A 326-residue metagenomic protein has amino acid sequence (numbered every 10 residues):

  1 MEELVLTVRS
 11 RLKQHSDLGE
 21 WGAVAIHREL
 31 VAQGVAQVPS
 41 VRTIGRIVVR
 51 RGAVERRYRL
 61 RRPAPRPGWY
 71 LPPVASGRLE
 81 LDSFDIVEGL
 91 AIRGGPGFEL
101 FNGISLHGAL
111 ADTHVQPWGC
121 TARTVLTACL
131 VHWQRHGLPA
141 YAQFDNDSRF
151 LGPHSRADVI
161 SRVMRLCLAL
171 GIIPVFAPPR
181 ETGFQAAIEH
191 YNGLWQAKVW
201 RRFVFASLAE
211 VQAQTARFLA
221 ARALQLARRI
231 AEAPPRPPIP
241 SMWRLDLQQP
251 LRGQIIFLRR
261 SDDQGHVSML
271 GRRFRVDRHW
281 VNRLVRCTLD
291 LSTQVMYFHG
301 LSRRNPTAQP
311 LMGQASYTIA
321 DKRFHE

Functional and structural regions predicted by a protein language model:
M1-F84, P234-P240: Basic, flexible linker segments flanking DNA-binding modules in nucleic acid-interacting mobile-element proteins
E2, A23, A122, V159-V163: Amphipathic alpha-helical segments in well-structured domains
V5, I26, I44, D85 (+10 more regions): Mobile genetic element proteins and their domesticated derivatives, centered on retroelements and DNA transposons
D17, V115-P117, G152-A157: Short, solvent-exposed loop/turn segments at secondary-structure boundaries
R42, V48-I104, L110-A111, T121-V131 (+4 more regions): Mobile-element integrase/transposase regions, centering on the N-terminal DNA-binding/Zn-coordinating module
G94-G95, N146, G271, S302: Residue-level detection of beta-strand-connecting loop/turn positions
F144-D145, P153-A197, L208-Q212, A216: RNase H-like two-metal-ion nuclease catalytic core shared by retroviral integrases and related mobile-element nucleases
L219-E326: C-terminal, beta-rich DNA-binding module of retroviral/retroelements integrases
